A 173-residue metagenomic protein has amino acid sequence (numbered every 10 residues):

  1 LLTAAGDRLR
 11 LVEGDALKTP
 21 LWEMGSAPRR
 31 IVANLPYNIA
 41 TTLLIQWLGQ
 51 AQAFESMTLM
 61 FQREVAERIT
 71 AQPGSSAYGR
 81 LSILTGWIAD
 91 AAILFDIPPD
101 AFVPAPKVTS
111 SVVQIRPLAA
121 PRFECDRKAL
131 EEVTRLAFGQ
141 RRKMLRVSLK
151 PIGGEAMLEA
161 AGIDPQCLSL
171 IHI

Functional and structural regions predicted by a protein language model:
L1-L136, E159-A161: Catalytic cores of RNA-modifying enzymes
A156-C167: Short helix/strand-capping connector loops at secondary-structure junctions
I171-I173: Conserved small/polar residues in nucleotide/adenosyl-binding loops
